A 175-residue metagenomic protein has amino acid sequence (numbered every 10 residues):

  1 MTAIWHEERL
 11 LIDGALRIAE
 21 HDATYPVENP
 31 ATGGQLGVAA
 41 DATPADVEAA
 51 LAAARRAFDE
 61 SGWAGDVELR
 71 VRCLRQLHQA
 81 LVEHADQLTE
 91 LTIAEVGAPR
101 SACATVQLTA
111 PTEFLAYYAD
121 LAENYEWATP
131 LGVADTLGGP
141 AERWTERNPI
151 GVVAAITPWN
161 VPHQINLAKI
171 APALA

Functional and structural regions predicted by a protein language model:
M1-A141: N-terminal Rossmann-like NAD(P)+-binding subdomain of aldehyde/semialdehyde dehydrogenases
T129-A175: Conserved small-residue-rich beta-alpha loop and adjacent elements that most often cradle the phosphate/pyrophosphate
